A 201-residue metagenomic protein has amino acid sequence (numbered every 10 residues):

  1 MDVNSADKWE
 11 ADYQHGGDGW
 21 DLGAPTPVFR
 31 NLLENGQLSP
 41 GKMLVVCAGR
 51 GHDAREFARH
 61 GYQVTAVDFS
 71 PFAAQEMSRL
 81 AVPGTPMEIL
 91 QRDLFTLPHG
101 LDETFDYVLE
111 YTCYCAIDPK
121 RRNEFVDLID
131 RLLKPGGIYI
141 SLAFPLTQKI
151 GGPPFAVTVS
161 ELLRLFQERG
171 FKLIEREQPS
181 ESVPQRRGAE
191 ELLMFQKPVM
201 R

Functional and structural regions predicted by a protein language model:
M1-V45, G49-L101, I117-R201: Class I (Rossmann-like) S-adenosyl-L-methionine-dependent methyltransferase catalytic domain, capturing the SAM-binding
D106: Conserved acidic residues
L109: A conserved beta-strand element that flanks and buttresses the S-adenosyl-L-methionine
T112, A116: Short catalytic micro-motifs in class I SAM-dependent methyltransferases
